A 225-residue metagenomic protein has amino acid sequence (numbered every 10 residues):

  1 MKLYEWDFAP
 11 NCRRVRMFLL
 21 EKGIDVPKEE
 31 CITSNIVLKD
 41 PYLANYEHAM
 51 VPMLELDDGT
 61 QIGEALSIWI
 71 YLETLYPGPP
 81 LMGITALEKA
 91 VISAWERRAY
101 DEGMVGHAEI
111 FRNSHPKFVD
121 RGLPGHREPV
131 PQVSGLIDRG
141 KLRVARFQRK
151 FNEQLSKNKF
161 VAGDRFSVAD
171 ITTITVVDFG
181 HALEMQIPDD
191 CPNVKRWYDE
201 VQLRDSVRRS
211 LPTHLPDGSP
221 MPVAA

Functional and structural regions predicted by a protein language model:
M1-P131: GST-like domain detector, emphasizing the conserved glutathione-binding G-site in the N-terminal thioredoxin-like
I32-N35, A169, V194, L215: Conserved beta-strand edge residues that scaffold enzyme active sites
I36-K39, E184, P220: A short, acidic/glycine-rich surface segment
A44, L203, P212: Phosphate-coordinating loops and pocket residues in cytosolic domains that bind phosphorylated ligands
P79-I84, H107-A108, V161-D164, D189 (+1 more regions): Short, hydrophobic secondary-structure boundary micro-motifs
V91-A94, R196, R209: Short, solvent-exposed alpha-helical surface patches in well-structured domains
A99-L203, A225: GST-like fold's C-terminal all-alpha helical module
H214-A225: Acidic/histidine-enriched, glycine/proline-rich intrinsically disordered or flexible terminal extensions
